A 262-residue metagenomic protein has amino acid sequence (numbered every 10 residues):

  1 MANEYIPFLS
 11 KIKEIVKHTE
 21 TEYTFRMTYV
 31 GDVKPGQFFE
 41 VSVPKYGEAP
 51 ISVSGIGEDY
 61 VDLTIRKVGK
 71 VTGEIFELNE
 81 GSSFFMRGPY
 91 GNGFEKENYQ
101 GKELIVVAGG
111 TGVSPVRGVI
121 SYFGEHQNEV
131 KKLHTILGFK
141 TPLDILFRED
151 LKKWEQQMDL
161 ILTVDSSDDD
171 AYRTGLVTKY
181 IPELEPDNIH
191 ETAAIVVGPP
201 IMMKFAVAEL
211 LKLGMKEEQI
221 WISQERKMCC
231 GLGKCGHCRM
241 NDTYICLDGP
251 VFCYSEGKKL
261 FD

Functional and structural regions predicted by a protein language model:
A2-S82, K140: Ferredoxin-reductase
E14, G55, L162-V164, I222 (+1 more regions): Structural signal for conserved beta-strand scaffold positions within catalytic alpha/beta enzyme cores
T28-D32, P44-K45, G57-Y60, E80 (+4 more regions): Short glycine/proline-enriched coil/turn segments at helix->beta-strand junctions
K70-M228: FNR/FR-type flavoprotein reductase catalytic core
E225-P250: Local cysteine-cluster metal-coordination motifs and their immediate loop/turn environment, predominantly Fe-S cluster
E256-D262: Short Fe-S-cluster ligation motifs
